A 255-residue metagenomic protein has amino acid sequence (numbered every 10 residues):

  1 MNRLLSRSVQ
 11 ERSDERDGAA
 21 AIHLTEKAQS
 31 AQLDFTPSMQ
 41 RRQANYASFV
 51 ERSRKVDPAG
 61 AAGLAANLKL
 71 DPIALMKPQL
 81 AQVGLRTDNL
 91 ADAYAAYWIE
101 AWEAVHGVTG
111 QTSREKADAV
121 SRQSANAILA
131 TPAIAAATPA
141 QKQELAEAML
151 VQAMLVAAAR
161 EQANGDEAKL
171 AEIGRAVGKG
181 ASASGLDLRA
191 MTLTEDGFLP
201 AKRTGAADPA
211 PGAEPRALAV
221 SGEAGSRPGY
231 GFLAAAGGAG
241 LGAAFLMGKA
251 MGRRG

Functional and structural regions predicted by a protein language model:
M1-R86, L90, L188: N-terminal Sec/ER secretory leader and immediately downstream segment of secreted/extracellular precursors
R7, A95, G222-A224: Proline-rich, low-complexity linker regions of envelope-associated factors in Gram-negative bacteria
R7, E11, E15, R52-A59 (+6 more regions): Surface-exposed polar/charged interaction patches
E26-A47, I134-E172: Long, charge-rich low-complexity segments
Y46, Y94-Y97, Y230: Sequence-level detector for tyrosine residue identity
S48-A74, Q111-S124, T194-A210: An acidic intrinsically disordered interaction segment
Q79-A158: Extended amphipathic alpha-helical interaction segments
A157-G255: A cross-kingdom marker for long, charged
